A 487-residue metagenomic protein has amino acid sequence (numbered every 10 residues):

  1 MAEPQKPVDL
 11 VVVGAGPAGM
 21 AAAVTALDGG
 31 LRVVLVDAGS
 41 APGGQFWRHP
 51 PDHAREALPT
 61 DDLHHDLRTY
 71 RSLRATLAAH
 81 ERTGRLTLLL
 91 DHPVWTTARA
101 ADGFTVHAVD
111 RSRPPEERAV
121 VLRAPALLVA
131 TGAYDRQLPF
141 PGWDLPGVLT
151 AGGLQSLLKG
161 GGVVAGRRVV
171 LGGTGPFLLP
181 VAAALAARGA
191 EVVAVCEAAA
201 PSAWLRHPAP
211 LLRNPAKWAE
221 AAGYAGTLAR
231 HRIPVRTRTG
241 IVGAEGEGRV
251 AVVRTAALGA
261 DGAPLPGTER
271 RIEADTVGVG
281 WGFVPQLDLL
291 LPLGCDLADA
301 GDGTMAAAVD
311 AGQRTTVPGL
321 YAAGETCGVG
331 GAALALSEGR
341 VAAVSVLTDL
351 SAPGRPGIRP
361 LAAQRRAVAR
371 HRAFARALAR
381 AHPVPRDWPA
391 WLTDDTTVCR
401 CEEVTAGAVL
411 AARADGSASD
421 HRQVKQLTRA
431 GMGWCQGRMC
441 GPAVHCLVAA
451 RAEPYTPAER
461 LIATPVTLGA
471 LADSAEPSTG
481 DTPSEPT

Functional and structural regions predicted by a protein language model:
A2-T428, M432-W434, R438-L447, R451-T487: Residues forming the flavin
